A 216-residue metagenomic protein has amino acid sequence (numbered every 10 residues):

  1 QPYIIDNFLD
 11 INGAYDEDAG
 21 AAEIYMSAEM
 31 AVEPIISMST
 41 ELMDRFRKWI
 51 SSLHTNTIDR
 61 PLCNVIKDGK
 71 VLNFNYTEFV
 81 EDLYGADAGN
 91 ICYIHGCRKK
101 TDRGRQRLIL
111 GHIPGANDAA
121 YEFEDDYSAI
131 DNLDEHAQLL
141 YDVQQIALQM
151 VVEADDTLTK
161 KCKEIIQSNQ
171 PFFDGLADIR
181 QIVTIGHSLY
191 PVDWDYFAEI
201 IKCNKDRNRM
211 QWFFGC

Functional and structural regions predicted by a protein language model:
Q1-Q149: Extended, H/D-rich, highly charged conserved domains that either
I50-R60, D155-D174: A Trp-anchored, charged/polar loop motif used as the substrate-binding/catalytic surface of acyl/ester-handling
Q144-I165, A177-P191: Acidic/glycine-enriched edge-of-secondary-structure segments
Q167-C216: SIR2/sirtuin-family catalytic core signature
